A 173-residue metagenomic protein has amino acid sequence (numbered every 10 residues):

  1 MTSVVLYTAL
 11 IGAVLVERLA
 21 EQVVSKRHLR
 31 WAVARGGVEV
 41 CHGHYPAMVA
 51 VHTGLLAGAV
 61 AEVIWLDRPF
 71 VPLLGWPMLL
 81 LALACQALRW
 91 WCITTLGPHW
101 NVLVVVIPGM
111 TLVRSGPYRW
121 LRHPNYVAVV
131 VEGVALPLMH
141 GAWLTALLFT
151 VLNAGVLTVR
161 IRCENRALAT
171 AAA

Functional and structural regions predicted by a protein language model:
M1-L6: Feature marks short, highly hydrophobic, charge-poor N-terminal signal-anchor/signal peptide-like helices that anchor
Y7-G12, L80-A84: Membrane-embedded alpha-helical segments that form the functional core of polytopic membrane enzymes, especially those
T8-A9, A61, G155: Alpha-helical hydrophobic membrane-insertion segments
T8-G12, E39-A47: Alpha-helical transmembrane segments of integral membrane proteins, especially early/N-terminal helices
I11-S25: N-terminal signal-anchor/start-transfer transmembrane helix
V16-L19, A50, L83, W120-L121: Alpha-helical architecture
V24-H44, F70-A173: Cytosolic-biased juxtamembrane loops and peripheral soluble domains of multi-pass membrane proteins
G43-L74: Long, highly hydrophobic alpha-helical transmembrane signal-anchor segments
